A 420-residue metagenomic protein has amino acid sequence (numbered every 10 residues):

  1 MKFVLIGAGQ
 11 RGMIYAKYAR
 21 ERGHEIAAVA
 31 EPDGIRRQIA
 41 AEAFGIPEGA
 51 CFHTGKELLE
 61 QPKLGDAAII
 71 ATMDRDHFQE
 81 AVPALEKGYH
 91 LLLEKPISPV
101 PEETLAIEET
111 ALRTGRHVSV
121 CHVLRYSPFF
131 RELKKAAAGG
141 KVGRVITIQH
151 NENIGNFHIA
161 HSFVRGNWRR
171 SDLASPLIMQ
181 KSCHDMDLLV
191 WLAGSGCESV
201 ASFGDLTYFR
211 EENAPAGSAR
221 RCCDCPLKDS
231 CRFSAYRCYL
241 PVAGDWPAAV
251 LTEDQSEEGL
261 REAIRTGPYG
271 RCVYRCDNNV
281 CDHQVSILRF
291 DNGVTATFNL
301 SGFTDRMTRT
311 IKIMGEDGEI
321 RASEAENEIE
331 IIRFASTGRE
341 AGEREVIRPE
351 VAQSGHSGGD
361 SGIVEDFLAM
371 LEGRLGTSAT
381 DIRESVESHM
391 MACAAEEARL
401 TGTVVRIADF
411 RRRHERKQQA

Functional and structural regions predicted by a protein language model:
M1-I46: N-terminal Rossmann-like dinucleotide-binding module
G9, G49-T110: Beta-loop-alpha module in the N-terminal Rossmann-like domain of NAD(P)-dependent dehydrogenases, especially those
A28, D66-A67, T147: Short, Asp-centered acidic motifs that coordinate Mg2+ and/or phosphate in catalytic or ligand-binding sites
I39-E48, A106-T114: Short, conserved SAM-binding/catalytic segment of Class I S-adenosyl-L-methionine-dependent methyltransferases
F44, V280-A420: C-terminal helical cap and adjacent loop that interface with cofactors, partners, or active-site loops
A106-V123, G143-I148: Rossmann-fold dehydrogenase core element
L124-R271, G402: Predominantly a Rossmann-like dinucleotide-binding segment in NAD(P)-dependent oxidoreductases
